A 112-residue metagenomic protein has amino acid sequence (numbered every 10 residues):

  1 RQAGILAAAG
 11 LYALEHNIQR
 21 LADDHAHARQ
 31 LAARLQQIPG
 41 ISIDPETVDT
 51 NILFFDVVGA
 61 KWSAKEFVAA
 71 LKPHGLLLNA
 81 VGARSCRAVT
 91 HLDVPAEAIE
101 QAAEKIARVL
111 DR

Functional and structural regions predicted by a protein language model:
R1-A13: PLP-dependent aminotransferase class I/II
R1-A3, I43-V48, L78-G82: Short beta-strand
Q2, R20-D23, G59, V94 (+1 more regions): Catalytic cores of large soluble enzymes that bind and process phosphate-bearing ligands
A7, T50-I52, A83-R87: Short, solvent-exposed beta-strand edge segments and adjacent coil->beta transition regions
Y12-D44, K65-A70: Conserved PLP-dependent catalytic core of the aminotransferase class-I/II
H25, I41-L71, T90-L92: Conserved PLP-binding catalytic core of the aspartate aminotransferase-like
A60, A70-H74, R84-R112: PLP-dependent enzyme catalytic core of the Aspartate aminotransferase-like
